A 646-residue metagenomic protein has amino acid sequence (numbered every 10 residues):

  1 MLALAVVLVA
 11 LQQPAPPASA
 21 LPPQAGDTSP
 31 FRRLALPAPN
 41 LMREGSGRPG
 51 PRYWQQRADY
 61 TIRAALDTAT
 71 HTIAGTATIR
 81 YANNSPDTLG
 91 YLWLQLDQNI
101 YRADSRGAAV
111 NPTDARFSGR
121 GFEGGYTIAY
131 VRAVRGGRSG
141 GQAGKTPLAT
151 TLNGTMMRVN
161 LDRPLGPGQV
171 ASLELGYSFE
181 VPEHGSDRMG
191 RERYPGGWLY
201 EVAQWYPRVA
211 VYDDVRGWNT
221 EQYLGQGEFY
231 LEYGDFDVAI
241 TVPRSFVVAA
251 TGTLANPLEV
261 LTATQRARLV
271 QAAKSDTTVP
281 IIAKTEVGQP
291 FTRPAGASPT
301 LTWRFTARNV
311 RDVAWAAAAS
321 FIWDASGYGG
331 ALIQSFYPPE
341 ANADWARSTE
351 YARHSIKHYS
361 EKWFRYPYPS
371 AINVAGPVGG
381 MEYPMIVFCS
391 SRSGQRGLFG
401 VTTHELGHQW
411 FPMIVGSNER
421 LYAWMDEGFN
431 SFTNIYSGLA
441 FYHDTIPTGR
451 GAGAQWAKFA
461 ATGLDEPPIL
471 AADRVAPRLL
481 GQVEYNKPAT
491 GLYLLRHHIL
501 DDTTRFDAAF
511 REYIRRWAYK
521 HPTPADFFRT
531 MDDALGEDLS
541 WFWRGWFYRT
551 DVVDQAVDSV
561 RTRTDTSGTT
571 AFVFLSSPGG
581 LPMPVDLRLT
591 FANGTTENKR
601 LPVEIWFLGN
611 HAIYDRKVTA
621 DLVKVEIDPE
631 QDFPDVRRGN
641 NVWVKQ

Functional and structural regions predicted by a protein language model:
Q13-A74, S540-W541, G545: N-terminal, polar/Ser/Thr-rich
L21-Q24, T72, A82, T88 (+6 more regions): A surface-exposed beta-strand-loop module
D104-F122, S178-F236, P257, Q631-Q646: Glycine/proline-rich low-complexity spacer/linker segments in large multi-domain proteins
V209-W218, L224-T403, F432: Hydrophobic helix-coil surface modules that form long, contiguous segments used for peptide/substrate interaction
A249-A250, T262, V553-A556, T562-P629: Beta-strand-rich binding/interaction modules
F388-A452, F510-R511: Zinc-dependent metallopeptidase catalytic helix centered on the HExxH motif and its immediate flanking segment
L421, E427-L494, H498, W517-A518: Acidic/His/Gly-enriched intrinsically disordered linker/tail segments that often contain short helix/coil "MoRF-like"
G481-A571: Amphipathic alpha-helical substructures
